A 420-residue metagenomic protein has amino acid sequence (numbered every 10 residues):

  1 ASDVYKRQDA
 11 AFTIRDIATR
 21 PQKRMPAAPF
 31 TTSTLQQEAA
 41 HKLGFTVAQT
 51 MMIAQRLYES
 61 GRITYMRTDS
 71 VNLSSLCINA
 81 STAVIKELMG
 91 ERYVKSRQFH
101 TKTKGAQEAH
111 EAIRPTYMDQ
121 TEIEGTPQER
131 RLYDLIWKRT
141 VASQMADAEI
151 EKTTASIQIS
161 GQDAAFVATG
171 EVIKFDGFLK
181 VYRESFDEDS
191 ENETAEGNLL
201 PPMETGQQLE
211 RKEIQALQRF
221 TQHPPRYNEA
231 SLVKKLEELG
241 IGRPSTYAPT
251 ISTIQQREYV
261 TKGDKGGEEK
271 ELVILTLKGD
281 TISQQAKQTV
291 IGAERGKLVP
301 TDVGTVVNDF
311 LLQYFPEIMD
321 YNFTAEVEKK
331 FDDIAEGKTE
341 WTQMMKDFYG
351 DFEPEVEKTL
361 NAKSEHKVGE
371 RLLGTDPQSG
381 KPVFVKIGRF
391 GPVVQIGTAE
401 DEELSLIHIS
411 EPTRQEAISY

Functional and structural regions predicted by a protein language model:
S2-D3, A18, Q22, V47-A48 (+3 more regions): Basic, low-complexity terminal or inter-domain segments flanking catalytic cores
A10, P21-M25: Short, amphipathic alpha-helical interface elements at domain boundaries that mediate macromolecular binding
S419-Y420: Hydrophobic alpha-helical segments, chiefly the membrane-spanning helices and signal/signal-anchor peptides
